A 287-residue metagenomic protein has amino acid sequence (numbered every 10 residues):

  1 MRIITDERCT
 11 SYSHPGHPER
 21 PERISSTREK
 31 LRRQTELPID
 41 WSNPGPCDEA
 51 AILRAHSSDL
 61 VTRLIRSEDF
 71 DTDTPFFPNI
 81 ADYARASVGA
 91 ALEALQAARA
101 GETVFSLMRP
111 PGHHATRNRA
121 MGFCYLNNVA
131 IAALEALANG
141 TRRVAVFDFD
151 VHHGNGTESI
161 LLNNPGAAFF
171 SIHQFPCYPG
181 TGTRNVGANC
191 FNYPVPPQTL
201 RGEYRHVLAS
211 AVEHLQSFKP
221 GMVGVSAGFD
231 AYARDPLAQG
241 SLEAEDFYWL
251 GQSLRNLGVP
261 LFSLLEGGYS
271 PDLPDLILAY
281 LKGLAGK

Functional and structural regions predicted by a protein language model:
M1-K287: HDAC/HDAC-like amidohydrolase catalytic core signature
